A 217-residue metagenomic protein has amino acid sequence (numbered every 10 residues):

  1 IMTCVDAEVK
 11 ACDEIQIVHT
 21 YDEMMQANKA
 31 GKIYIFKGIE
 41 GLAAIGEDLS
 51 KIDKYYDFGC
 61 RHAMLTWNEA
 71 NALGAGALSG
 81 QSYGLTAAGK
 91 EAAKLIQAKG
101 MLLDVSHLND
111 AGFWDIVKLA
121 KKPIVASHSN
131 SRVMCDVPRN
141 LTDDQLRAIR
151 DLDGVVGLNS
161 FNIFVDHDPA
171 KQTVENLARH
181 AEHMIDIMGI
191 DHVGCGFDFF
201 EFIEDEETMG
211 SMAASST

Functional and structural regions predicted by a protein language model:
I1-S82, D136-T217: N-terminal hydrophobic targeting/anchoring segments and the immediately downstream early-domain regions of hydrolases
A44, D57-R139: Divalent metal-binding pocket/active-site signature
